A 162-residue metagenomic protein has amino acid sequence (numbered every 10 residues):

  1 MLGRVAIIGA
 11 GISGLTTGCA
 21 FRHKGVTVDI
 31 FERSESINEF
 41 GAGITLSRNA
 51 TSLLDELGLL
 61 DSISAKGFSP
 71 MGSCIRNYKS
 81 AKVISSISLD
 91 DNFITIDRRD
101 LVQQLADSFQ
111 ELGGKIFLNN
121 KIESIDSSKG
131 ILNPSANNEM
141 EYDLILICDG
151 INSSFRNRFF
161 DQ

Functional and structural regions predicted by a protein language model:
M1-V5, S47-Q162: Conserved N-terminal helical subregion
V5-I7, V28: Conserved hydrophobic helix-helix packing surfaces used for dimerization/oligomerization
G11: Glycine-rich NAD(P) Rossmann-fold beta1-alpha1 loop
G14-L15: N-terminal Rossmann-fold NAD(P) dinucleotide-binding loop
R22-A42: Glycine-rich FAD pyrophosphate-binding loop
